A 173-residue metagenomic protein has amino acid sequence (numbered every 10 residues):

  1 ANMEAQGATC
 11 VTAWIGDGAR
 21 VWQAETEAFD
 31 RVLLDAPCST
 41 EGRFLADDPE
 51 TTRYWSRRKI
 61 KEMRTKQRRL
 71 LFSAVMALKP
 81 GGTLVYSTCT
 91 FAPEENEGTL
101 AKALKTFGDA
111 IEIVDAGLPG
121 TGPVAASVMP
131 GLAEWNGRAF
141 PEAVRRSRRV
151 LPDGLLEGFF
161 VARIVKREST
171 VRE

Functional and structural regions predicted by a protein language model:
A1-E173: S-adenosylmethionine
